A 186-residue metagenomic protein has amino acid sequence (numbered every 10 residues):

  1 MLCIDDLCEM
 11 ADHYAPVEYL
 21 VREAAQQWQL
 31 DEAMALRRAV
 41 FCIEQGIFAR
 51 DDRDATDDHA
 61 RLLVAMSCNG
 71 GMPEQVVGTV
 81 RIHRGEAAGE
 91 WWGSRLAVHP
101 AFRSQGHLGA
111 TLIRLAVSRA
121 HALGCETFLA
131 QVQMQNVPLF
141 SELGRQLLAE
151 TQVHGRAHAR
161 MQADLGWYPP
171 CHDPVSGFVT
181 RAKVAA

Functional and structural regions predicted by a protein language model:
L2-L62, M66-Q75, H172-V179, K183-A186: Short amphipathic alpha-helix that is part of the acyltransferase structural core
A60-L62, R156-R160: Short hydrophobic/aromatic beta-strand or adjacent loop that forms the aromatic wall/cage of a ligand/substrate-binding
V64, M72-G85, E90-A97: Conserved beta-strand in the GNAT
R84-S94, R103-S104, Q152-A157: A conserved beta-turn-beta hairpin within the catalytic core of GNAT-like acetyltransferases that forms part
V98, S104-S118: Conserved acetyl-CoA-binding loop-helix of GNAT-fold acetyltransferases
A120-Q133: Conserved GNAT acetyl-CoA-binding A-motif
M134-A157: Conserved active-site alpha-helix within GNAT-family acetyltransferase domains
R145, G166-Y168: Basic nucleic-acid-binding interfaces
